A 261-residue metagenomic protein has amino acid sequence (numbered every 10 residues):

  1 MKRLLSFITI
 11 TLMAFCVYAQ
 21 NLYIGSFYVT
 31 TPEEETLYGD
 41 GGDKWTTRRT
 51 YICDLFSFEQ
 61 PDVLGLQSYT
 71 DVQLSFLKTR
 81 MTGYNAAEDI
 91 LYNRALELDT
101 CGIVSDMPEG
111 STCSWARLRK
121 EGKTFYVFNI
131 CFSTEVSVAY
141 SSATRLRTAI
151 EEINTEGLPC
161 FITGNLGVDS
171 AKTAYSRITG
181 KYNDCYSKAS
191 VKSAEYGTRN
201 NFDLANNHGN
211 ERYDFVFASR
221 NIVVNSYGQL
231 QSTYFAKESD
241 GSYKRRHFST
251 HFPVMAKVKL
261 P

Functional and structural regions predicted by a protein language model:
M1-Q20, I153: Bacterial Sec-dependent N-terminal signal peptides
V17-M81, K259-P261: N-terminal, active-site-proximal structural segment of metallo-dependent hydrolase catalytic domains
N21-Y38, T100-V104, T124-S133: Active-site-proximal beta-strand elements of phosphoester/diester hydrolases
L22, D62-V63, F125, P159-F161 (+2 more regions): Short, Asp-centered acidic motifs that coordinate Mg2+ and/or phosphate in catalytic or ligand-binding sites
Y28-T30, T70, C131-S133, L166-D169 (+1 more regions): Catalytic metal-binding/acid-base residues of hydrolase active sites
L66-F132, G228-Q231: Structured beta-strand-rich core segments of catalytic domains in phosphoester-bond hydrolases
W115-F128, V138-V168, T173-S176: His/acidic metal-ligating clusters that form di-metal
E151-C160, V168-P261: Metal-dependent phosphoester-hydrolase catalytic domains
